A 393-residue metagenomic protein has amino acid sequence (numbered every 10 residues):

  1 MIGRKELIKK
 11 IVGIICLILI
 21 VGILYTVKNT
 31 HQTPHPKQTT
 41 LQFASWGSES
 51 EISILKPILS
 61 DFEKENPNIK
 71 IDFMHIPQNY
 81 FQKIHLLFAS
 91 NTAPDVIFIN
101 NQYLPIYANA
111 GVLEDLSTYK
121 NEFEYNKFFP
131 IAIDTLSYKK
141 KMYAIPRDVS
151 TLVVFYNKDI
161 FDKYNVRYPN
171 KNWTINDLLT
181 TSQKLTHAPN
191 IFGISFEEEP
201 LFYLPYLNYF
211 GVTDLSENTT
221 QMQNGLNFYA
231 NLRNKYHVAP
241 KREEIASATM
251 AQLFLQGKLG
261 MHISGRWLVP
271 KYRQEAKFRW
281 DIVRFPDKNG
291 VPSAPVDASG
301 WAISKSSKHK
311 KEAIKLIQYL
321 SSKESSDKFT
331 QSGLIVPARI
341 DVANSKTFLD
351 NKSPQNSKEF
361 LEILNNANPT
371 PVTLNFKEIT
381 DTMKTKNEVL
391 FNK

Functional and structural regions predicted by a protein language model:
M1-I106, Y168, D287-G290, H309-E312 (+4 more regions): Conserved N-terminal structural module of periplasmic/extracytoplasmic solute-binding proteins
I2-R4, K9, V336-V342, K352-K393: C-terminal capping/gating helix-and-loop segments adjacent to ligand/active sites or protein-protein/ligand interfaces
I54, I160, Y319-I340: Periplasmic-binding protein-like
D61, E65-F128, K163-N165, L253 (+4 more regions): Extracytoplasmic "Venus flytrap"/periplasmic binding protein-like
L86, P94-D95, E124-I160, P189-F196 (+3 more regions): A structural signal for short loop-to-beta-strand junctions that line the ligand-binding cleft of periplasmic/secreted
N101-V153, H187, D281-V283, L349-E362: Hinge/lid segment of periplasmic solute-binding proteins
P105-V112, I131-P169, S195-L215, V296-A302 (+1 more regions): Periplasmic solute-binding protein
S182-K184, L215-A246: Glycine-centered hinge/linker elements that transmit conformational signals in sensory and ligand-binding systems
